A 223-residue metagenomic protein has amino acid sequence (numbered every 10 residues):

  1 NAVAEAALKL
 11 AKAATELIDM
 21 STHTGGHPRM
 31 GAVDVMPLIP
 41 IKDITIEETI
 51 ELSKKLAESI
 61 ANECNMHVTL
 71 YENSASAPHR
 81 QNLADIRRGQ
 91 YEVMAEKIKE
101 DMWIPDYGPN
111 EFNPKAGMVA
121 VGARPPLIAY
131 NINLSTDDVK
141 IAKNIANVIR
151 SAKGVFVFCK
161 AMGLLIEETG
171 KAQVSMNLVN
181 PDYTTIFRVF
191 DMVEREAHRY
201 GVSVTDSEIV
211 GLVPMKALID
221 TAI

Functional and structural regions predicted by a protein language model:
N1-I223: Long, contiguous binding/interaction regions
